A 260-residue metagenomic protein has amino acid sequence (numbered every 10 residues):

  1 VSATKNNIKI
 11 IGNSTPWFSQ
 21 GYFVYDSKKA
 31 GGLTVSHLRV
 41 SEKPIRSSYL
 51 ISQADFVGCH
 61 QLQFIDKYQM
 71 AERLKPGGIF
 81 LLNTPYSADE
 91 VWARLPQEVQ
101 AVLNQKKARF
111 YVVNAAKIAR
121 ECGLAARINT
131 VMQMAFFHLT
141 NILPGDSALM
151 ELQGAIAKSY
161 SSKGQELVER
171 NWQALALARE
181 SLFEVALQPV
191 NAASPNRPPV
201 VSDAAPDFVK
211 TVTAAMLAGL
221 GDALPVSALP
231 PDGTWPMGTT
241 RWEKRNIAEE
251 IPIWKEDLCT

Functional and structural regions predicted by a protein language model:
V1-A218: Active-site cofactor/cluster-binding pocket
P198-V200, G238-T260: Ferredoxin-like iron-sulfur electron-transfer modules
A214, L229-D232: Flexible, glycine-rich loop/tail regions that form catalytic "lids" or insertion modules at the edges of active sites
G219-L224: Long, low-complexity intrinsically disordered regulatory regions in eukaryotic signaling/cytoskeletal proteins
